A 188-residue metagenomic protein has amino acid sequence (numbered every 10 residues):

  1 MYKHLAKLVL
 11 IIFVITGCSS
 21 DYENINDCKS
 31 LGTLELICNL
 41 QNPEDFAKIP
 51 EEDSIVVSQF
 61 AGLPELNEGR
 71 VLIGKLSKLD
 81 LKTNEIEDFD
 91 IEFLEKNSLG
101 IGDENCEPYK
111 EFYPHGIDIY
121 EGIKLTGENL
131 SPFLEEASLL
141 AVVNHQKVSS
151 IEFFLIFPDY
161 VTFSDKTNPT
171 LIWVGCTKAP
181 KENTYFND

Functional and structural regions predicted by a protein language model:
V14-G17: C-terminal motif of bacterial Sec signal peptides marking the signal peptidase cleavage site
Y22-E23, K29-E35, E85-K110, S164-D188: Surface-exposed loop and turn segments in beta-propeller and other repeat-based domains that flank or scaffold
E35-G74: Beta-strand-rich domains and repeat architectures in extracellular enzymes and scaffolds, especially beta-propellers
Q41-N42, L72, Y113, K147 (+2 more regions): Beta-rich catalytic cores
V56-S58, A141-V142, V174: Residue position within the beta-strands of beta-propeller blades
A61-L66, Q146-V148, A179-E182: Short glycine/acidic-enriched loop and turn motifs that connect beta-strands
V71-L139, V143-H145, T177: Blade-loop segments of beta-propeller domains
